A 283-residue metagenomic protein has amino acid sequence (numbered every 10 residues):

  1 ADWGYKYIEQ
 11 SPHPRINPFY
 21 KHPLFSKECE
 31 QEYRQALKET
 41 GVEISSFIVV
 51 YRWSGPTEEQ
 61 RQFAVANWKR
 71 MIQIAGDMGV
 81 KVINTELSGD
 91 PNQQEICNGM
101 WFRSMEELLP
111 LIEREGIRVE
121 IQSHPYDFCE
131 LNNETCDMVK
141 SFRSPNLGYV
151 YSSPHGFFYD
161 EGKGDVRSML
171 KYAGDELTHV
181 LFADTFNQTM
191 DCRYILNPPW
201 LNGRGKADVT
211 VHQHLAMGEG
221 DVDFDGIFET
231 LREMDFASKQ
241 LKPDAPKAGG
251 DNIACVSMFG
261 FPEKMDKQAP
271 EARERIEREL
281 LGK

Functional and structural regions predicted by a protein language model:
A1-G4, L24-S46, N67-G79, E106-R114 (+3 more regions): Acidic (Asp/Glu)-rich catalytic clusters
I8-Q10, I44-V49, I83-T85, V119-I121 (+4 more regions): Hydrophobic faces of well-ordered beta-strands that scaffold small-molecule active sites in alpha/beta enzyme cores
E9-L37, S88-Q93: Glycine-rich, proline-tolerant flexible connector loops at the mouths of alpha/beta enzymes
P12-I16, V50-W53, L87-P91, P125-D127 (+3 more regions): Active-site-proximal loop/turn and secondary-structure-junction residues that shape catalytic pockets, frequently
K27-Q31, E58, V65, K69 (+3 more regions): Structural motif corresponding to alpha-helix initiation and N-cap regions
A36-E39, W53-Y151, K267-Q268, A272-R275 (+1 more regions): Active-site acidic/histidine proton-transfer and metal-coordination neighborhood in alpha/beta enzyme cores
F47, E106-A216, D221, L281-K283: Acidic/histidine-rich catalytic cores of soluble enzymes
A245-P246, N252-Q268, A272: A short, acidic, flexible beta-alpha connecting loop/helix-capping segment that sits on the rim of active
